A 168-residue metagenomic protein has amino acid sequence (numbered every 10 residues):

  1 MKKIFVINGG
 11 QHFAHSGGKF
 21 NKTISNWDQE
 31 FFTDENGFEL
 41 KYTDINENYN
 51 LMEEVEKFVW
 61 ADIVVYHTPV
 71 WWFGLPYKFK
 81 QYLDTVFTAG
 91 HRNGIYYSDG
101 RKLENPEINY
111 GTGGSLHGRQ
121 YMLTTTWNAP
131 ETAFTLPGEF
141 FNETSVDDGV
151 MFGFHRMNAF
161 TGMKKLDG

Functional and structural regions predicted by a protein language model:
M1-K3, K57-F58: Glycine-rich phosphate/diphosphate-binding loops that line cofactor/substrate pockets in enzymes
K2-E35: N-terminal beta1-alpha1 ligand-phosphate binding loop
F5-I7, K41-T43, V65, Q120-T124 (+1 more regions): Hydrophobic/aromatic beta-strand patches that form the interior of the parallel beta-sheet core in alpha/beta enzyme
F13-A14, Y49, P130: Flexible, glycine-rich phosphate/dinucleotide-binding loops and adjacent beta-alpha linkers at cofactor/substrate
F20-Q29, F140-G168: Glycine-rich phosphate/pyrophosphate-binding loop and the adjoining helix
F31-F38, G113, R119, M157-L166: A structural motif corresponding to the C-terminal end of an alpha-helix and its immediate exit/capping segment
E35-Y49: A short beta-strand-loop structural module common to alpha/beta enzyme folds
M52-F154: Helix-loop-strand module that forms the ligand-binding subsite of alpha/beta enzymes
